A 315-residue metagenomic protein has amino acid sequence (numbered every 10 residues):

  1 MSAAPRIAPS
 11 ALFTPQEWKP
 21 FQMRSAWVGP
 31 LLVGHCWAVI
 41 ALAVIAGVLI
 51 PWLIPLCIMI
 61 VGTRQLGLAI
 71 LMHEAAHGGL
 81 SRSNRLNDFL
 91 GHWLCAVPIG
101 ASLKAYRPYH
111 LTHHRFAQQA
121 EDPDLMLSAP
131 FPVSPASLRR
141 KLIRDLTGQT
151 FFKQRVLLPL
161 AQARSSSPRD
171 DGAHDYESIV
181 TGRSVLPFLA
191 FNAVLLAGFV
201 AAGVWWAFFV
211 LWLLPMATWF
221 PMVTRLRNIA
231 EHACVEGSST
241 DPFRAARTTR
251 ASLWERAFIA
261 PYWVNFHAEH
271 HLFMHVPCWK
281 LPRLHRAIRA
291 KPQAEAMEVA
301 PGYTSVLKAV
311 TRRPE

Functional and structural regions predicted by a protein language model:
M1-G62, L71, A96-V210, C278-E315: Non-catalytic, topology-defining segments of multipass membrane proteins
F21, A76, L80-P98, D122-S137 (+1 more regions): Juxtamembrane helix-capping/reentrant segments at transmembrane boundaries
P55-G67, G91, A217-V223: Canonical hydrophobic alpha-helical transmembrane segment
L68-H77, Y106-Q118, L226-C234, P261-V276: Histidine-centered catalytic micro-motifs
S83, V223, C278-L281: Conserved strand-to-helix beginnings and helix N-cap segments that scaffold or border functional pockets
N84-F89, L138-G148, N192, V235-A246 (+1 more regions): Juxtamembrane/interfacial segments around transmembrane helices
S166-E231, V235, T240-D241, T249-F266: C-terminal membrane-associated helical module and adjoining short loops/tails
